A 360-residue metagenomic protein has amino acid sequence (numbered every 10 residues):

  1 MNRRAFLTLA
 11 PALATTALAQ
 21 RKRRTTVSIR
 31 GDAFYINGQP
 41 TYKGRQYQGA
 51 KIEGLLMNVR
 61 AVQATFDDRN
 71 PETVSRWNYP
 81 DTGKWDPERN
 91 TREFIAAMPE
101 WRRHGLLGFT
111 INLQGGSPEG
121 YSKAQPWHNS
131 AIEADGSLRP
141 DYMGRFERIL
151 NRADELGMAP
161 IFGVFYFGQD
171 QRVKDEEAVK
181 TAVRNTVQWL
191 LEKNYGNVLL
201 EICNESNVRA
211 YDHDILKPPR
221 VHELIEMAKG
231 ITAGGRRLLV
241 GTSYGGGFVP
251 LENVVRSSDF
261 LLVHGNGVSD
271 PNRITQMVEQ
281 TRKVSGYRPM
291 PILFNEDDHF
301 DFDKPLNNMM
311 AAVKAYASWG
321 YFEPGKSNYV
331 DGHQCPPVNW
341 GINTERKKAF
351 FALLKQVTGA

Functional and structural regions predicted by a protein language model:
A5-Q20: N-terminal export signals
Q20-T26: Cleaved targeting-peptide boundary
T25, D32-I36, P40-E88, P289-F294 (+2 more regions): Extended substrate-binding grooves/exosites of carbohydrate-active enzymes
Y35, P40-T41, Y47-S258, H264: Active-site mouth of glycoside hydrolases
V198-L199, C203-R346: Extracellular glycoside hydrolase catalytic/binding regions
